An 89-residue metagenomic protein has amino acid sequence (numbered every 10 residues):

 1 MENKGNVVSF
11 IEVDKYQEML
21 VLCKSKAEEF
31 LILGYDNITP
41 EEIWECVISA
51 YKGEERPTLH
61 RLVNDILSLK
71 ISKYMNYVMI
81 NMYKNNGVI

Functional and structural regions predicted by a protein language model:
M1-G5, Y74-I89: Short, functional C-terminal segments
N6-D36: N-terminal acidic leader/helix
Y35-D36, K52, R56: Alpha-helix boundary/capping and short turn/kink residues
N37-I43: Short, glycine/acidic-rich hinge or "gate" loops at secondary-structure transitions that mediate conformational
I43-E54: Amphipathic alpha-helical segments that form the core helices of the histone-fold
E54-N81: Short, charged early-sequence alpha-helical segments and their helix-coil boundaries
